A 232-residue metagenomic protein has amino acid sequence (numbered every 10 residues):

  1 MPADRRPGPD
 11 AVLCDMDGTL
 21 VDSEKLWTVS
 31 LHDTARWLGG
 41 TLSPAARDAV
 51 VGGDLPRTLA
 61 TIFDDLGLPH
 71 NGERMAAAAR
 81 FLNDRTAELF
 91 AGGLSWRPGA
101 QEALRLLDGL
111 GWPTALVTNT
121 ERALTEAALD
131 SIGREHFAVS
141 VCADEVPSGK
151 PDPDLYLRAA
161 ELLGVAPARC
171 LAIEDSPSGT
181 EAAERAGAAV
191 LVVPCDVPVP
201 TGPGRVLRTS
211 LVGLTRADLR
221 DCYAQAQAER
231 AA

Functional and structural regions predicted by a protein language model:
M1-D10, Q101, R105-D108, W112 (+1 more regions): Asp-based, Mg2+/Mn2+-dependent phosphohydrolase catalytic module
P2-D48: Active-site neighborhood of HAD-like aspartate-dependent phosphohydrolases
T19, T118-T120: Conserved phosphate-coupling serine/threonine residues in phosphotransfer and NTP-handling enzymes
L26, V50, D54, F81 (+4 more regions): Short beta->alpha linker loops
T28, H32, L55-A60, A79 (+3 more regions): An amphipathic alpha-helix signature
H32-A35, D54-H70, A128, A160: Helix-loop "lid/cap" segments that line or gate small-molecule binding pockets
W37-T41, L66-H70, I132-H136, G164-V165: Short helix-capping segments at alpha-helix termini
F63-R105: Metal-dependent phosphoesterase signature
